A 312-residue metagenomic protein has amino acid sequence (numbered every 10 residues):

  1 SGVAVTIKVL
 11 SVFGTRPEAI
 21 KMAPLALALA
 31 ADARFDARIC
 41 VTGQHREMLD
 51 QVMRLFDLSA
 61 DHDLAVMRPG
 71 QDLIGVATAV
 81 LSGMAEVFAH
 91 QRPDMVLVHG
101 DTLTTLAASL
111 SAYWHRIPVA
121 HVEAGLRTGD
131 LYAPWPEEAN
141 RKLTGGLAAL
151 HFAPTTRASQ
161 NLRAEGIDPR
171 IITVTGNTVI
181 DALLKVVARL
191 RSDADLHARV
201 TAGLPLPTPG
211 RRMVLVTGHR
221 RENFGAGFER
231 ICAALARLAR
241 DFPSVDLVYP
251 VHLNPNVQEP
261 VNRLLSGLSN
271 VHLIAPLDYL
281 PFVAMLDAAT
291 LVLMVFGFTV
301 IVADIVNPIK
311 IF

Functional and structural regions predicted by a protein language model:
G2-G43: N-terminal subdomain of nucleotide-sugar transferases
A33-A79, G83: Conserved nucleotide-sugar phosphate-binding/catalytic loop shared by glycosyltransferases and other
R34-D36, C232-V251: A conserved nucleotide-sugar
T42, R46-E47, L147-A226, R230: A nucleotide-sugar donor-handling region in carbohydrate enzymes
V76, S269-L277: Active-site donor-binding acidic/aromatic loop of nucleotide-activated sugar and phosphosugar transferases involved
V98-H99, H121-A124, H151, Y279-A303 (+1 more regions): A donor-sugar binding/catalytic signature common to diverse glycosyltransferases and related nucleotide-sugar
A120-W135, A149: A short, histidine- and acid-enriched strand-loop-helix "catalytic/donor-clamping" loop that lines the nucleotide-sugar
E137-L150: Membrane-proximal helix-turn-helix segments that form the acceptor-binding/catalytic region of lipid-linked
